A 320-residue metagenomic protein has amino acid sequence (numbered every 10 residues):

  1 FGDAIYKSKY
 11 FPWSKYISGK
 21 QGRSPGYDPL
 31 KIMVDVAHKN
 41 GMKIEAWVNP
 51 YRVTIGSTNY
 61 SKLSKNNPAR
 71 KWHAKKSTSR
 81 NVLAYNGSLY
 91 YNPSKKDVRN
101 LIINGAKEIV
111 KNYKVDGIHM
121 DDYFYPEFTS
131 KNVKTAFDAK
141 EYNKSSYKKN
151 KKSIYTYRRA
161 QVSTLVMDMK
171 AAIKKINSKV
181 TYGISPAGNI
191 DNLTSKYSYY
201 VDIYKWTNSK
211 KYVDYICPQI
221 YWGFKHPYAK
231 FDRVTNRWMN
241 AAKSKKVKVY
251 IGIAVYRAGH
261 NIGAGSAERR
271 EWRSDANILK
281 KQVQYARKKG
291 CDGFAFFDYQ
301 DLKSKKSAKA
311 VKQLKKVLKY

Functional and structural regions predicted by a protein language model:
F1-G26, C217, A295: N-terminal substrate-binding region of glycoside hydrolase catalytic domains
I5-G19, R52-A84, D122-K148, A267-E271: Aromatic- and acidic-residue-enriched segments that line the glycan-binding/catalytic groove of carbohydrate-active
K15-N40, A160-L165: Aromatic- and glycine-enriched glycan-recognition loops and surfaces that form the carbohydrate-binding subsites
D35, E45-A46, Y51-N112: Active-site-adjacent "subsite" loops/lids of carbohydrate-active enzymes
A37, I102, I109, I118-D121 (+6 more regions): Conserved, mostly hydrophobic/aromatic
H38, K43-I55, H119-P126, K151-Y199 (+1 more regions): Aromatic-lined carbohydrate-recognition surfaces of secreted/lumenal glycan-active proteins
I55-G56, K175-I176, T181-C217, W222-K230 (+2 more regions): Substrate-binding cleft/loops of secretory-pathway carbohydrate-active enzymes
Y204, N208-Y228, A241-Y320: Substrate-binding cleft of secreted/luminal carbohydrate-active enzymes
